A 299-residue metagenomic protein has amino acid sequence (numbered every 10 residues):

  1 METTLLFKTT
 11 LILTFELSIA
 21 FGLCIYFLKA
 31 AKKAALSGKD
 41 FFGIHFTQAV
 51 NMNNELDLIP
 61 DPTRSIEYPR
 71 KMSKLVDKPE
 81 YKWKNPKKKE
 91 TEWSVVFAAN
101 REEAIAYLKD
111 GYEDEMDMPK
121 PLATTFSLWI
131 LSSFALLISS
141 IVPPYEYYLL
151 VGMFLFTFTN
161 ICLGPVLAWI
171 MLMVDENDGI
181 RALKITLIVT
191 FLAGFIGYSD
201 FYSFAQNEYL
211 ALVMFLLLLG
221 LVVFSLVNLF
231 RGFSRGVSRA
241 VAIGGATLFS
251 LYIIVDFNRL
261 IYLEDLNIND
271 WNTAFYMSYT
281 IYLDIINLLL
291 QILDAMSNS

Functional and structural regions predicted by a protein language model:
M1-S299: A hydrophobic alpha-helical transmembrane-helix feature that marks the membrane cores and membrane-interface segments
